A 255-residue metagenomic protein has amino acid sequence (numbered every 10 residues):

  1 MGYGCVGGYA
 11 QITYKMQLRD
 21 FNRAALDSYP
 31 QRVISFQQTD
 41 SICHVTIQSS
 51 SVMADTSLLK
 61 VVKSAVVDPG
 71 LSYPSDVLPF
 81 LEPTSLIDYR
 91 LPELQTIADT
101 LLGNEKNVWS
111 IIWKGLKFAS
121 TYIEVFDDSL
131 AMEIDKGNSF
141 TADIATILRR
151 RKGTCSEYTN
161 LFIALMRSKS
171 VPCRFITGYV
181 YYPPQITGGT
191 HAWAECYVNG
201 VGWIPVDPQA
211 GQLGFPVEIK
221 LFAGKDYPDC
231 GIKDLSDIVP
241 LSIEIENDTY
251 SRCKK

Functional and structural regions predicted by a protein language model:
M1-S72, C253: Intrinsically disordered, low-complexity N-terminal segments that are enriched in acidic
Y3, F36-Q38, T146, A164 (+1 more regions): Sterically constrained small-residue positions within well-ordered secondary structures of folded domains
G7-Y9, D40, S110, V201 (+1 more regions): Sequence-level motif detector for i,i+2 pairs with an aromatic at +2
A10-Q11, G115, A194: Buried hydrophobic packing residues in well-ordered domains
V67-P79, F215-L221: Short, cationic low-complexity segments
D76-R150, L161, Y227, S236-K255: Secondary-structure boundary elements
G153-T154: Active-site-proximal helix/loop microenvironment of the serine DD-peptidase/beta-lactamase transpeptidase fold
E157-D237: Hydrophobic/aromatic-rich core segments of domains that either
